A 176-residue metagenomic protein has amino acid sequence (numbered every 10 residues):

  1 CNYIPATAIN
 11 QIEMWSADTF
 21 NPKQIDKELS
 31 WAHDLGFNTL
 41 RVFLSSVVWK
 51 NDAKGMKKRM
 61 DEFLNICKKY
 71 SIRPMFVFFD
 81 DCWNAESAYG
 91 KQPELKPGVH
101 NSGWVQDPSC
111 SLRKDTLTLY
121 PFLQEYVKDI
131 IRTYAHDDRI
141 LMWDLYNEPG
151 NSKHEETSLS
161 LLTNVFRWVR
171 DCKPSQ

Functional and structural regions predicted by a protein language model:
N2-Q176: Active-site mouth of glycoside hydrolases
